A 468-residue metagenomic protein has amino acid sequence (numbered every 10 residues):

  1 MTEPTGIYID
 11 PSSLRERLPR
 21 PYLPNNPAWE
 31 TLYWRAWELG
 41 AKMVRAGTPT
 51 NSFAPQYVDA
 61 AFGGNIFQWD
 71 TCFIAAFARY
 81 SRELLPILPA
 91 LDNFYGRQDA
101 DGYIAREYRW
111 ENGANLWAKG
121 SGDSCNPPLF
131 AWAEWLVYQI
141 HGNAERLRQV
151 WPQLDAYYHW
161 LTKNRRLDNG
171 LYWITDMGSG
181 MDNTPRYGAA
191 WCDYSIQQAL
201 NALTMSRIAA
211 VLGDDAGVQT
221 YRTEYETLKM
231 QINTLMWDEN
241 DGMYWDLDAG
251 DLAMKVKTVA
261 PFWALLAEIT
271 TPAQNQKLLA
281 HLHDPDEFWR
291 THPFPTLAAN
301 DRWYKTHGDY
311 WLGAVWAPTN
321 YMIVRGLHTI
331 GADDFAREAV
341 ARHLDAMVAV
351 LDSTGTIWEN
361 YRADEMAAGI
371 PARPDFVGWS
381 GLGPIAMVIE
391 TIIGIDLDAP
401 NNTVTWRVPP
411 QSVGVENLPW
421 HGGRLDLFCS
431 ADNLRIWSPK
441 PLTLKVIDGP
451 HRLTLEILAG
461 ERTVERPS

Functional and structural regions predicted by a protein language model:
M1-G64, L136-Q139, A144-W151, D155-W160 (+2 more regions): Acidic/polar, glycine-enriched structural segments that form the non-catalytic walls/loops of the carbohydrate-binding
Y8-R17, I66-Q68, T223, V256 (+1 more regions): Short acidic alpha-helix initiation/capping motifs at coil-to-helix transition points, especially at protein N-termini
P19, L23-I66, P89-S121, K163-A190 (+5 more regions): Extended glycan-interaction surfaces of carbohydrate-active proteins
P19-E30, A78-L91, V137-D155, R207-E226 (+3 more regions): Structural helix-adjacent loops and short alpha-helical linkers that scaffold large soluble proteins
R35-K42, N93, Q153-N164, Q197 (+4 more regions): Alpha-helical scaffold segments in carbohydrate-active enzymes
G64-G170, W191-S195, A199, A314-I330 (+4 more regions): Aromatic-rich carbohydrate-recognition surfaces in CAZymes
R186-L200, G217-T220, E224, V256 (+1 more regions): Short, contiguous, pocket-lining structural segments that sit at or immediately flank catalytic/ligand-binding sites
H283-F288, R325, T329-S468: Non-catalytic C-terminal accessory modules of carbohydrate-active enzymes
